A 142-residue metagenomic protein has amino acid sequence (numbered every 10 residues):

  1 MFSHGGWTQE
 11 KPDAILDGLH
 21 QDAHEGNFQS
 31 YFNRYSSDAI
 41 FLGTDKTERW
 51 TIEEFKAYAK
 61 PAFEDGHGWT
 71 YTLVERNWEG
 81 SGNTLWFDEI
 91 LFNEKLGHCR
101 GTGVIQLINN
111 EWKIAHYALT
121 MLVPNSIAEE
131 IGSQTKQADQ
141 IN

Functional and structural regions predicted by a protein language model:
G6-A23: Short N-terminal segments immediately surrounding and downstream of signal-peptide cleavage
K11-P12, E54-H98: Surface-exposed, charged secondary-structure patches
G26-D38, L42: Short, well-ordered alpha-helical segments enriched in acidic and aromatic residues
Y35, D45, N77, E89-N93 (+2 more regions): A mature extracytoplasmic/lumenal domain signature
I40-W50, P61-H67: A short gly/proline-enriched turn/hairpin at secondary-structure junctions
W78-T84, I105-K113: A short, structured loop/turn motif at beta-sheet edges
I108, H116-N142: Low-complexity, intrinsically disordered terminal/linker segments enriched in charged and Gly/Pro repeats
